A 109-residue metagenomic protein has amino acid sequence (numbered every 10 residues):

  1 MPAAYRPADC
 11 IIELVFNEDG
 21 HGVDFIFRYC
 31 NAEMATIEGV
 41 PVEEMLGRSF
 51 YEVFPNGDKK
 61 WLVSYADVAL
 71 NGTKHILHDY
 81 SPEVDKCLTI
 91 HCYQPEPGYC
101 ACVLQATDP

Functional and structural regions predicted by a protein language model:
M1-E18, P109: PAS/LOV and related PAS-like sensory modules
A8, K74-Y80, K86-I90, A101: PAS/PAC sensory module
N17-G22, M34-M45: PAS/PAS-like sensory domain cap-loop motif
F27-M34: N-terminal capping loop/helix in small sensory signaling domains highlighted by a polar->aromatic N-x2-3-F motif
R28, V84-K86, G98: PAS-family sensory domains
I37, E44-L46, F50-V53, V68: Alpha-helical sensory/transduction surfaces in regulatory modules that relay environmental signals to outputs, spanning
G57-I76, V84: Soluble sensory domains of the PAS superfamily and closely related sensory modules
Q94-T107: PAS-family sensory domains
